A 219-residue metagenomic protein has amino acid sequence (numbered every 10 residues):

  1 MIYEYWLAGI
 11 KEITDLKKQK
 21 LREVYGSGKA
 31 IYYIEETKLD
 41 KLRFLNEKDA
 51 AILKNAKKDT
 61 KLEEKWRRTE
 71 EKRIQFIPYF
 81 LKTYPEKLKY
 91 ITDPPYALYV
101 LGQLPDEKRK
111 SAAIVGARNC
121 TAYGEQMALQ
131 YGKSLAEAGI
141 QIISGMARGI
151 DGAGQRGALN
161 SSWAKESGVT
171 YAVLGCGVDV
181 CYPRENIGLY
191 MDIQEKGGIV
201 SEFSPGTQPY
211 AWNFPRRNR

Functional and structural regions predicted by a protein language model:
M1, P78-R219: Glycine-biased, small-residue-rich flexible motifs in mid-sequence functional cores and linkers
M1-F80: Short, small/acidic-rich helices and loops at N termini and domain boundaries of DNA replication/processing enzymes
